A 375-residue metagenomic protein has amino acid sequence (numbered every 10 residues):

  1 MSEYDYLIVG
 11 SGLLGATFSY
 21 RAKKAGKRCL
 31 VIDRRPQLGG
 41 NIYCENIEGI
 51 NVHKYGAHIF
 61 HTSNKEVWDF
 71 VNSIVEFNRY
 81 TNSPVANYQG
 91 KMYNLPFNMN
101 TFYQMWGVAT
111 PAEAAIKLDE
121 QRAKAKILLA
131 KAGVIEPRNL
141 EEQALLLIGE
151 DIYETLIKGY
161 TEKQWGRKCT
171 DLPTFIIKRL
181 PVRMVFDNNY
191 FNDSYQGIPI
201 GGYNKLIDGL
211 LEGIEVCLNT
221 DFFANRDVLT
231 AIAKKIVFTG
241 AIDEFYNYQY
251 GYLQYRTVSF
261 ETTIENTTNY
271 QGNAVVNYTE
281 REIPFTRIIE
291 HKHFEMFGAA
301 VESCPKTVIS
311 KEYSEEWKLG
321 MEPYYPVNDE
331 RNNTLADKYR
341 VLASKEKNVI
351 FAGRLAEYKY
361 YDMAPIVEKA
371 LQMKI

Functional and structural regions predicted by a protein language model:
Y4, G26, I214, I232-K234 (+1 more regions): Short, well-ordered alpha-helix to beta-strand connector turns
Y4-V31, K374: N-terminal Rossmann-like FAD-binding beta1-loop-alpha1 element of flavoenzymes
L7-V9, I32, A231-D243: Short hydrophobic core segments
G10, T81, V216-D221, G353: Short loop/edge segments at beta-strand edges and connector loops that shape dinucleotide/nucleotide cofactor-binding
K23-E48: Glycine-rich FAD pyrophosphate-binding loop
E48-A123: Dinucleotide-binding Rossmann-like beta1-alpha1 core, especially the glycine-rich loop that anchors the ADP
K91, N100-K234: Active-site/ligand-binding neighborhood in enzyme catalytic cores
E244-I375: C-terminal segments that line or cap access tunnels to active or ligand-binding sites in enzymes and enzyme-associated
